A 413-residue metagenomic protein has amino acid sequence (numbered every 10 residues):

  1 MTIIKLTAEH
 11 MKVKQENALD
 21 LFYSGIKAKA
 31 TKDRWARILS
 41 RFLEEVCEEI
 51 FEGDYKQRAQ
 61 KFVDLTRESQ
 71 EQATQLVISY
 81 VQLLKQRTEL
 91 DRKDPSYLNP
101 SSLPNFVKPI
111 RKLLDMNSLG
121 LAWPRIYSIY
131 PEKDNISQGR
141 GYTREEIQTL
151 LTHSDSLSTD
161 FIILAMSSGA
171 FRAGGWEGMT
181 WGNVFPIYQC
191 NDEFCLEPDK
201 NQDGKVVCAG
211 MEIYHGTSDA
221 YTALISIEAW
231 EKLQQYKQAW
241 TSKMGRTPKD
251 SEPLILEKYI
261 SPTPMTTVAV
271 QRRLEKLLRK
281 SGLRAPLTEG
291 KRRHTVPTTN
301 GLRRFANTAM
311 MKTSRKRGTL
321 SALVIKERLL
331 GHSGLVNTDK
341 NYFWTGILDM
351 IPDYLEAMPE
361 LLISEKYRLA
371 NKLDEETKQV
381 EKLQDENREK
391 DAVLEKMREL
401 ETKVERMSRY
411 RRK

Functional and structural regions predicted by a protein language model:
T2-I3, E197-P264, V268-S281: Basic, alpha-helical nucleic-acid-contacting "clamp/cap" segments
A18-D33, R37-S137, T149: N-terminal core-binding DNA-recognition domain of tyrosine recombinases/integrases
R144-E177: Basic, Lys/Arg- and aromatic-enriched nucleic-acid-binding interface segment
M166-G204, A322-I325: Short, charged phosphate-coordinating catalytic segments
F185-P186, T295-V296, K316-G346: Short, polar N-cap/turn motifs at the start of nucleic acid-interacting alpha helices
R284-R315, I325-H332: Short basic/aromatic active-site micro-motif
L329-D385: Catalytic-site neighborhood detector that most strongly recognizes the C-terminal catalytic loop/helix of tyrosine
K366-K413: Long, leucine- and charge-enriched amphipathic alpha-helices that form heptad-repeat coiled-coil/leucine-zipper-like
